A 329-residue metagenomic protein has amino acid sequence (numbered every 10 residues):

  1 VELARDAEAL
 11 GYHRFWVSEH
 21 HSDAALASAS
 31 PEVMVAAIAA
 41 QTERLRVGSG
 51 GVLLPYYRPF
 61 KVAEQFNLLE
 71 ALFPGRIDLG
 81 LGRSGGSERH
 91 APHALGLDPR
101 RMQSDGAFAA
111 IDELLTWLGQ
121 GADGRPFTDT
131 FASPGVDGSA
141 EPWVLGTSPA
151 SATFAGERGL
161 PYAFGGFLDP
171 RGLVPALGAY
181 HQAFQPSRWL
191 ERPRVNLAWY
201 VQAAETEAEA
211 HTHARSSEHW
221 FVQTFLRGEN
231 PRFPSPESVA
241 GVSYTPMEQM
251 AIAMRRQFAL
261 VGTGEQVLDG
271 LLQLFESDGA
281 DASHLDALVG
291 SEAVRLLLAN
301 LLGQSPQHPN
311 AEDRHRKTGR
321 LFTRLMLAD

Functional and structural regions predicted by a protein language model:
V1-V47: N-terminal beta1-alpha1-beta2 module of alpha/beta enzyme domains
G11, E19, I38, L69 (+3 more regions): Conserved, mostly hydrophobic/aromatic
F15-V17, V47-S49, I77-L81, P142-L145 (+3 more regions): Hydrophobic faces of well-ordered beta-strands that scaffold small-molecule active sites in alpha/beta enzyme cores
V35-E43, E70-P74, G156, S187-L190 (+1 more regions): Acidic (Asp/Glu)-rich catalytic clusters
P55-A122, Y162, P170: Flexible, glycine-rich active-site loops centered on histidine and acidic residues that chelate a metal or position
P99-A132, G172-A280: An alpha-helical appendage that flanks or caps ligand/catalytic pockets
G156-F164, L168: A conserved active-site cap/scaffold subdomain adjacent to cofactor or substrate pockets
A311, H315-A328: Periodic, rod-like helical contexts
